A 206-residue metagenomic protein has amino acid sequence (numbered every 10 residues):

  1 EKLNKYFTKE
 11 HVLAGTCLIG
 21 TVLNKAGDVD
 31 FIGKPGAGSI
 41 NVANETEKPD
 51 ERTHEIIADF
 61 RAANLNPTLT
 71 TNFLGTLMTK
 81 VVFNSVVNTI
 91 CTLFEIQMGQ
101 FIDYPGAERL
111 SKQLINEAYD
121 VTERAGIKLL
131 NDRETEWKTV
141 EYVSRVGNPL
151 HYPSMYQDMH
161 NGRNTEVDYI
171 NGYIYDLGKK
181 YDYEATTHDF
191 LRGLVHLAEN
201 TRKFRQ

Functional and structural regions predicted by a protein language model:
E1-D28: Rossmann-like NAD(P)(H) cofactor-binding subdomain of soluble oxidoreductases
T16-T21, T46, F73-G75, S85-V87 (+1 more regions): Glycine-rich beta-alpha junction loops
G27-I57, P105-E108: Short beta-strand and adjoining strand-loop segment in the mid-core of the Rossmann-like NAD(P)-dependent dehydrogenase
V29-A43, T92-F101, H151-N161: Helix-loop-beta segment of a Rossmann-like dinucleotide-binding subdomain
V29-G33, S85-V87, F204-R205: Short, hinge-like loop/turn segments at secondary-structure boundaries
E51-N88: FAD/FMN-dependent oxidoreductases across multiple families
R61-A62, E108, K112-Q206: NAD(P)-dependent Rossmann-like dehydrogenase/reductase catalytic/cofactor-binding core
L74-I102, G106-Y119, S144-G147: Active-site-proximal catalytic alpha-helix in oxidoreductases
